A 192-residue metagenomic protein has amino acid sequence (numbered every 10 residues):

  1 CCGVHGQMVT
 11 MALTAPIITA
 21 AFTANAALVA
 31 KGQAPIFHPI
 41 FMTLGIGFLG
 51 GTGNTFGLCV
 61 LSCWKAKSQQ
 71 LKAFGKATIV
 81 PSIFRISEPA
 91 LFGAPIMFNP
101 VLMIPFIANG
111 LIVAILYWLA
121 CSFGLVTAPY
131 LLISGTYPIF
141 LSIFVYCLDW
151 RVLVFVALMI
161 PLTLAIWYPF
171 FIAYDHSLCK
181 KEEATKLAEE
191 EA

Functional and structural regions predicted by a protein language model:
C1-E189: Pore-lining transmembrane helices
